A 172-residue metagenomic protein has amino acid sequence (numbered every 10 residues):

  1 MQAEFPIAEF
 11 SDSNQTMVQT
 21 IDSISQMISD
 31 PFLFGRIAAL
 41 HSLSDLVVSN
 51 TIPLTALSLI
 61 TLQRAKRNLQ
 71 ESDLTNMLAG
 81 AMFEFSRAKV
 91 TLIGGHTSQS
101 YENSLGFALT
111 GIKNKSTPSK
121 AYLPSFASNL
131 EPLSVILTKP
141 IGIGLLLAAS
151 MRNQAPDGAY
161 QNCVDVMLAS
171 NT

Functional and structural regions predicted by a protein language model:
M1-T172: Helix-biased detector of long, well-ordered alpha-helical tracts
